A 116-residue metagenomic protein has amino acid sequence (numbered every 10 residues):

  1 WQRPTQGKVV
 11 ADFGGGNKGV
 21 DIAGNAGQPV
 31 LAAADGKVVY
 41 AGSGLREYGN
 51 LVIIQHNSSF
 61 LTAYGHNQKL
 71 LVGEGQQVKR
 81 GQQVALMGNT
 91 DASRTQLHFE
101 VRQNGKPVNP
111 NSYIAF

Functional and structural regions predicted by a protein language model:
W1-Y48, V108-N109, F116: Surface-exposed, glycine-biased beta-strand/turn segments
Q2, A23, V30-A33, Y64-G65 (+4 more regions): Small beta-strand-rich domains/subdomains or short beta-sheet motifs embedded in larger alpha/beta proteins
V10, K37-V39, Q68, A85-G88: Conserved positions in beta-strands of structured domains
A11, G24, H56, V101-Q103: Flexible glycine-/small-residue-rich
K18-V20, Q28, T62, L70 (+3 more regions): Glycine-centered loop/turn positions within well-structured domains that cap or flank conserved ligand/cofactor-binding
A41, N57-G81: Short histidine-centered loop motifs in beta-beta connectors
Y48-V52, L97: Short aromatic-glycine-enriched beta-strand elements
Q76-F116: Conserved, short, structured surface segments that act as functional micro-motifs
